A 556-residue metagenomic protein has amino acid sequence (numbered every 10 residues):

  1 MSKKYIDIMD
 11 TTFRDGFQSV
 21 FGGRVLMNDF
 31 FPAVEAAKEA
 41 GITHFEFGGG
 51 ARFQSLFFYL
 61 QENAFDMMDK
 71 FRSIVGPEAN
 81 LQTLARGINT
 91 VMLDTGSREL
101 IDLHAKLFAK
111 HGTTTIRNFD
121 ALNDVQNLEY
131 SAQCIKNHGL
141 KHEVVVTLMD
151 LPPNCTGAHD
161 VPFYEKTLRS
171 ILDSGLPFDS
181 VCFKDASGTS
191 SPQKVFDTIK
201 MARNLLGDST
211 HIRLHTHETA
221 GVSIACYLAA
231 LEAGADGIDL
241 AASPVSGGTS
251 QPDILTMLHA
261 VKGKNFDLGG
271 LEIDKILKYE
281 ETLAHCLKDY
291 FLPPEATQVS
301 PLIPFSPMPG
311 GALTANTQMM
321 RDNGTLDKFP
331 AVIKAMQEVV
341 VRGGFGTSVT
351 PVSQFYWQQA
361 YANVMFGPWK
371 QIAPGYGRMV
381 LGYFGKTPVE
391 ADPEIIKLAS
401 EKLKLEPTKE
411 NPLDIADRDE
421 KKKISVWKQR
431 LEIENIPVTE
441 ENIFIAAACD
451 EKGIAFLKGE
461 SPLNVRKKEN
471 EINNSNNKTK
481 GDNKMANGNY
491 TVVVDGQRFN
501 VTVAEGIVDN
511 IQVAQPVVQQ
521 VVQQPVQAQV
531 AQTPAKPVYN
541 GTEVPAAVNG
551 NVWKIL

Functional and structural regions predicted by a protein language model:
I8, G16, A37, N118 (+4 more regions): Conserved, mostly hydrophobic/aromatic
K38-E39, H44-L56, T297-L302, P307-R498 (+2 more regions): Terminal or standalone catalytic/regulatory effector modules within metabolic enzymes and repeat proteins
H44, G49-R169, D185-S190: Active-site beta->alpha loop and helix N-cap motifs at the rims of alpha/beta catalytic domains
L100, P162-K166, A220-A235: Catalytic cores of alpha/beta
N118-A121, D185, A233-S250: Glycine-rich phosphate-binding active-site loops on the catalytic face of alpha/beta enzymes
I224-A225, S250, M257-V261, N265-T325 (+1 more regions): Core active-site phosphate/anionic-ligand binding loop and the adjoining beta-turn-alpha structural block in enzyme
N470-N477, M485, D509-V538: Acidic, proline-/serine-/threonine-rich low-complexity intrinsically disordered repeat tracts
N487, R498, E505, V526-L556: Acidic, low-complexity mobile loops and tails
